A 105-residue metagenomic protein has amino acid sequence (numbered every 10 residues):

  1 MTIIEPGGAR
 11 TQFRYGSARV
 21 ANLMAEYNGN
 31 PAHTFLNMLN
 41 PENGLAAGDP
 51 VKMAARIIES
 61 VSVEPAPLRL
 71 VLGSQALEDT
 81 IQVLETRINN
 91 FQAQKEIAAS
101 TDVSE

Functional and structural regions predicted by a protein language model:
M1-A66: SDR active-site lid
R69-D79: Short-chain dehydrogenase/reductase
V83: Short Cys/His-based metal-binding microdomains
N90-E105: Non-catalytic terminal and boundary segments that flank Rossmann-like NAD(P)-dependent oxidoreductase
